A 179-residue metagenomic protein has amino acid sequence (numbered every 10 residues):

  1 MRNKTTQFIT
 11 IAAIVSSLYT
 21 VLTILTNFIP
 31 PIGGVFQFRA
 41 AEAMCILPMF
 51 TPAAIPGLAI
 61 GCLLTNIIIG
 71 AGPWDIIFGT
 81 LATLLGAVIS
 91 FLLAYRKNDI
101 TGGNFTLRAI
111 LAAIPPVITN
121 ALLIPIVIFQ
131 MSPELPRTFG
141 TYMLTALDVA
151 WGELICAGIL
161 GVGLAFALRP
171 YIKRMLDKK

Functional and structural regions predicted by a protein language model:
M1-P56: Hydrophobic transmembrane alpha-helices
I24-V35, A43, L63-K179: Membrane-embedded alpha-helical hairpins and interfacial helices in multi-pass inner-membrane proteins
